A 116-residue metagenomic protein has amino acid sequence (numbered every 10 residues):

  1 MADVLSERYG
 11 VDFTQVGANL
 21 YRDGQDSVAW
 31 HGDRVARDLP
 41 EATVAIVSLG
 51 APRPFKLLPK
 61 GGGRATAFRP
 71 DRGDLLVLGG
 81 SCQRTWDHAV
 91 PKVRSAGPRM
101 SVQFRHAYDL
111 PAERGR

Functional and structural regions predicted by a protein language model:
A2-C82: Catalytic core of non-heme Fe(II) oxygenases with the double-stranded beta-helix
P54-R116: Catalytic core of Fe(II)/2-oxoglutarate
